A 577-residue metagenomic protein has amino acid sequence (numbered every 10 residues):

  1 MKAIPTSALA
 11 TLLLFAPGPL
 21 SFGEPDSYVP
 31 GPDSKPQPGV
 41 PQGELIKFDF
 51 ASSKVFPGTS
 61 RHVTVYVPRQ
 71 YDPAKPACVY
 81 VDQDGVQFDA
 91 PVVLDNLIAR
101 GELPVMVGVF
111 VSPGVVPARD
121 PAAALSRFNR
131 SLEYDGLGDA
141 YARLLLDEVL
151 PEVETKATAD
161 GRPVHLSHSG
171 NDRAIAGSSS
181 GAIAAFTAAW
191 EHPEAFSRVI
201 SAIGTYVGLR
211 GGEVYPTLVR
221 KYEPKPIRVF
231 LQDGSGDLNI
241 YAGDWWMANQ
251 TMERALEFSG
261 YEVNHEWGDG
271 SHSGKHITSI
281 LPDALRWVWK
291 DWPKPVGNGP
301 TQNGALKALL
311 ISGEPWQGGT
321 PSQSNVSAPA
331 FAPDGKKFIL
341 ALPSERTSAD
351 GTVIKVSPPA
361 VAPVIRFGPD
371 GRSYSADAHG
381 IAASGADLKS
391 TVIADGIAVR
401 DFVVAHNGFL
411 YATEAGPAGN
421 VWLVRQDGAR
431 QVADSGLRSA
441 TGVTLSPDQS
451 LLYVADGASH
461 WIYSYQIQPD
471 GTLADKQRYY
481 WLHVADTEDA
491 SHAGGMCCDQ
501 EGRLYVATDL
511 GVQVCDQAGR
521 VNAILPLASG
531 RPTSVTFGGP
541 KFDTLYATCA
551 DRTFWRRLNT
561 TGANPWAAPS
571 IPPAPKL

Functional and structural regions predicted by a protein language model:
L20-N298: Non-catalytic cap/lid and distal C-terminal segments of serine-dependent acyl enzymes
V296-P315, E414, L473, P565-W566 (+1 more regions): Blade/loop signatures of beta-propeller domains
T301-L310, E314-P343, V361-V364: Beta-strand-rich domains and repeat architectures in extracellular enzymes and scaffolds, especially beta-propellers
W316-P321, G351-P358, L388-A394, A429-S435 (+2 more regions): A short beta-strand motif characteristic of beta-propeller blades
S322-G335, P359-D377, D395-N420, A433-L451 (+2 more regions): Beta-rich, blade/repeat-based domains predominating in secreted/periplasmic proteins but also intracellular
P333-P359, I381-G385: Beta-propeller domains
S459-W461, Y465-I467, K476, Y480-R520: Loop/turn-rich, solvent-exposed surfaces of beta-rich toroidal or solenoidal domains
Y465-T472, R557-P565: Short loop/turn segments immediately following beta-strands, especially the blade-tip and inter-blade linker loops
